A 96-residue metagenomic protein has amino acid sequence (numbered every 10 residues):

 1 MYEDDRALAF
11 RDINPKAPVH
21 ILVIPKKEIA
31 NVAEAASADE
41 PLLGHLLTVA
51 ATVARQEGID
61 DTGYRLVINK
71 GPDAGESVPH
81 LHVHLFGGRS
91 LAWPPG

Functional and structural regions predicted by a protein language model:
M1-G96: HIT superfamily nucleotide-processing domains
